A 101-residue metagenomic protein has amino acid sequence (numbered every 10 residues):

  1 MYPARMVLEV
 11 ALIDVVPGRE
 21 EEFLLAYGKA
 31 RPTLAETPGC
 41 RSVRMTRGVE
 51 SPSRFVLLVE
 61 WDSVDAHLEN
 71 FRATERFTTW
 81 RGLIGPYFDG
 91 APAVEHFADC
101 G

Functional and structural regions predicted by a protein language model:
M1-V7, R44-V56, T79-G101: Glycine-rich beta-strand-turn "strand-cap" elements at beta-sheet edges
P3-R5, E21, R31, F55 (+1 more regions): Generic N-terminal initiation segments characterized by hydrophobic and/or small/turn-forming residues
V7-D14, R44-R72: Short, well-ordered beta-strand segments in beta-rich or mixed alpha/beta enzyme and ligand-binding folds
D14-L24: Short, surface-exposed ligand-recognition loops at beta-strand->loop->(often short) alpha-helix junctions that present
V16-G18, V64, D99: Generic structural motif
R19-E21, R31-L34, M45-G48, R81: Intrinsically disordered, low-complexity segments enriched in polar/charged residues with Gly/Pro, especially when
K29-P38, E60-A93: An amphipathic, aromatic/His-enriched active-site/gating alpha helix that lines ligand/cofactor pockets
